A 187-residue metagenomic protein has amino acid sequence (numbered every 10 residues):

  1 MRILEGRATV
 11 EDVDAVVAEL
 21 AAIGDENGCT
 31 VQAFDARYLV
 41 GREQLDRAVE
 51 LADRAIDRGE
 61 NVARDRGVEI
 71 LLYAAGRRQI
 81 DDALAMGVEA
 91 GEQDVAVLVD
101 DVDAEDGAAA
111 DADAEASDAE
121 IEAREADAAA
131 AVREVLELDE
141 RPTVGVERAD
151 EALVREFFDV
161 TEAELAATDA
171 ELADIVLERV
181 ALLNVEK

Functional and structural regions predicted by a protein language model:
R2-V68: N-terminal interaction modules that seed assembly of large macromolecular complexes
G6, V31-F34, A83, V97 (+1 more regions): Generic structural hydrophobic/aromatic packing signal, biased to beta-strands
A8, D12, A75, E120: Catalytic cores of large soluble enzymes that bind and process phosphate-bearing ligands
V13-V16, G76-Q79, R124: Helical mechanochemical/support elements of P-loop NTPase systems and associated helical scaffolds
E19-A22, D82, A131: Alpha-helical scaffold segments in soluble metabolic enzymes
G24-V31, G87, L136-D139: Conserved NTP-handling cores and scaffolds of large molecular machines
L45-D100, E105-A109, D113, S117-D118: Ordered, amphipathic secondary-structure segments that act as subunit-interaction surfaces in large macromolecular
V88-K187: Glycine-rich, aromatic-bearing surface loops/beta-hairpins
